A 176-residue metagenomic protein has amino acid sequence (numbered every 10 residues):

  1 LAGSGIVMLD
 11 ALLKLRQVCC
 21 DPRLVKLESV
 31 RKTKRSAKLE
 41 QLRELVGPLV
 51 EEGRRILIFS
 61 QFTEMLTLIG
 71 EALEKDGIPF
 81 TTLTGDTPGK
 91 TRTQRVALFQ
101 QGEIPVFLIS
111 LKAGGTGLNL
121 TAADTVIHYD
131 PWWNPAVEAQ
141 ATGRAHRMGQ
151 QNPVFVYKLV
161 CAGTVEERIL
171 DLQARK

Functional and structural regions predicted by a protein language model:
L1-L118: Conserved Helicase C-terminal RecA-like lobe
T91, R95-F99, I109-K176: SF2 helicase/translocase ATPase core recognition
